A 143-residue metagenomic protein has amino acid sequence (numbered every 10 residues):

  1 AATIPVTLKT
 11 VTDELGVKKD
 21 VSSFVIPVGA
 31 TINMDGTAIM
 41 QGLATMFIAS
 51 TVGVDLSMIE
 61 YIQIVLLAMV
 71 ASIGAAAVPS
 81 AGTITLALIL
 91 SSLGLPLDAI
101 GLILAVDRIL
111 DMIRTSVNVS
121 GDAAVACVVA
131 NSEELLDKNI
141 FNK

Functional and structural regions predicted by a protein language model:
A1, M34-A38, S80: Short, conserved micro-motifs enriched in small and acidic residues
A1-G29, I48-M58: Membrane-embedded helical hairpins/re-entrant loop segments and their flanking transmembrane helices within multi-pass
E14, G42-K143: Transmembrane alpha-helical segments and their short flanking loops that form helix-hairpins/helix-helix interfaces
S22-F24, V28, M34-A44: Helical hairpin unit composed of two closely spaced alpha helices linked by a short loop
